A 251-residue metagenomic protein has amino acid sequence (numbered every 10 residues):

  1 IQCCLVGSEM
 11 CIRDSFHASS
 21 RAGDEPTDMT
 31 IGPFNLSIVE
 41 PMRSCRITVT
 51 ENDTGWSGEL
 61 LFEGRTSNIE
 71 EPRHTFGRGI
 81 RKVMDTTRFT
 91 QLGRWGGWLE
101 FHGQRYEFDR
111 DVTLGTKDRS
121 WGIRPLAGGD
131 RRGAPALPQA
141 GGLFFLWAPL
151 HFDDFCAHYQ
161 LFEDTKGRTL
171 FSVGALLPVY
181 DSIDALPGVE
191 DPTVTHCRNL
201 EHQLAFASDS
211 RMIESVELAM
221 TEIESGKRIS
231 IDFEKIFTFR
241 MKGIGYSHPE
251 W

Functional and structural regions predicted by a protein language model:
I1-G7, C11-I12: Single conserved hydrophobic/aromatic residue that forms the stacking wall/gate of nucleotide- or nucleobase-binding
G7, S20-E25, F62-S67, R110-W121 (+3 more regions): A short, sequence-level motif marking secondary-structure junctions
R13-T30, A175-E190: Compact, glycine/acidic-enriched structural inserts
A18-A22, T27-E40, L204-D209: Short, exposed beta-strand/loop patches in secreted or surface proteins that constitute
M29-F145, F152: Intrinsically disordered, low-complexity linker/loop segments enriched in Gly/Pro and charged/polar residues
R46-G79, R168-W251: Acidic/His-leaning functional-site neighborhoods
T113-V194, F206: Extended soluble regions of mature proteins
